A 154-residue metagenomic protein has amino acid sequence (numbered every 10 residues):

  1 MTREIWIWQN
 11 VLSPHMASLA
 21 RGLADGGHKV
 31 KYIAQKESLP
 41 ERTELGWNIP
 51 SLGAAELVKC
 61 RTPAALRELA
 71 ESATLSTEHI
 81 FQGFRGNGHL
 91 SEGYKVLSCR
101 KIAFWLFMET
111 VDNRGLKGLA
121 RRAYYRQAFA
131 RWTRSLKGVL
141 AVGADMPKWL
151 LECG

Functional and structural regions predicted by a protein language model:
M1-G53, E71-L75: N-terminal subdomain of nucleotide-sugar transferases
E4, T77-I80, G138: Structural motif
Q9, K36, G83, V142-D145: Helix N-cap/beta->alpha junction signal
P14-M16, H79-I102, L106-M108, A144 (+1 more regions): An aromatic- and histidine-rich active-site surface loop
S51-A70: Glycine-rich, highly charged phosphate/nucleotide-binding loops
A65-L75, Q127-F129: Short, well-structured alpha-helical segments in soluble
F104-R122, S135-G138: A short, histidine- and acid-enriched strand-loop-helix "catalytic/donor-clamping" loop that lines the nucleotide-sugar
R122-V139, C153: Membrane-proximal helix-turn-helix segments that form the acceptor-binding/catalytic region of lipid-linked
